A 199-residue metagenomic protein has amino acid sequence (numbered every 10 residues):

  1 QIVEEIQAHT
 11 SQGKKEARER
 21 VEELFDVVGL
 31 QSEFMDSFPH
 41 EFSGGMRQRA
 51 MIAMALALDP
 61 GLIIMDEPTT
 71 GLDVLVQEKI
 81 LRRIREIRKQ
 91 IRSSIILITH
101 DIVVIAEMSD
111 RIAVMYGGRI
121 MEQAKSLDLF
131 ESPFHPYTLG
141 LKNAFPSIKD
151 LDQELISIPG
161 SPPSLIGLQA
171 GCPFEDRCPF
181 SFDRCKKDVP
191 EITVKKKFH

Functional and structural regions predicted by a protein language model:
Q1-Q7: Q-loop/switch helix immediately C-terminal to the Walker
E4, K15-E33, K142: Conserved ABC ATPase "signature" region
H9, V28-L30, I91, F145: ABC ATPase nucleotide-binding domain "signature
E19, D36-F38, Q153: Interfacial catalytic loop of ABC nucleotide-binding domains
F38-F42, M46: Conserved ABC ATPase signature
A50, A55-L56: ABC ATPase C-loop
P60-I64, P68, L72-Q153: P-loop NTP-binding/switch modules centered on Walker-like glycine-rich loops
Q123-H199: Short catalytic/signature loops enriched in Gly
